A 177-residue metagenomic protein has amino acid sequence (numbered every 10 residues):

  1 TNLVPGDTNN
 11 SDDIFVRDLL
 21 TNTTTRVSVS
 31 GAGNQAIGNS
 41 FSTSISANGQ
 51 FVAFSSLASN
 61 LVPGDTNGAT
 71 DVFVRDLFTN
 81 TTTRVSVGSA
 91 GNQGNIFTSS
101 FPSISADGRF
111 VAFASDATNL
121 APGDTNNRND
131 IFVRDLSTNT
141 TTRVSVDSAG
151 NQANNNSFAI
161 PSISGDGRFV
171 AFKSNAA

Functional and structural regions predicted by a protein language model:
T1-A177: Conserved "turn/edge" positions that cap or connect secondary-structure elements within repeat/scaffolded domains
